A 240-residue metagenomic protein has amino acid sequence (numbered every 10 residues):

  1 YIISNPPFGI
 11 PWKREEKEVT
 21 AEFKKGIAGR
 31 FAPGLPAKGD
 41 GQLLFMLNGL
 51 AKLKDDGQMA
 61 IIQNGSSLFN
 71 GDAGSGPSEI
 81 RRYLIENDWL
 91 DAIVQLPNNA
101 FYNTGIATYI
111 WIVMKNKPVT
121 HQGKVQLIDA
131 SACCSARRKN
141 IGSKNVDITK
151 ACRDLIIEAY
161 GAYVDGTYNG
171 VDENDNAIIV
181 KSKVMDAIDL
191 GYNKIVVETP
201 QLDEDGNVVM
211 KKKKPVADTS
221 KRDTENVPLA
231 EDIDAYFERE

Functional and structural regions predicted by a protein language model:
Y1-E240: A conserved structural/catalytic subdomain of Rossmann-like adenosyl-cofactor enzymes
